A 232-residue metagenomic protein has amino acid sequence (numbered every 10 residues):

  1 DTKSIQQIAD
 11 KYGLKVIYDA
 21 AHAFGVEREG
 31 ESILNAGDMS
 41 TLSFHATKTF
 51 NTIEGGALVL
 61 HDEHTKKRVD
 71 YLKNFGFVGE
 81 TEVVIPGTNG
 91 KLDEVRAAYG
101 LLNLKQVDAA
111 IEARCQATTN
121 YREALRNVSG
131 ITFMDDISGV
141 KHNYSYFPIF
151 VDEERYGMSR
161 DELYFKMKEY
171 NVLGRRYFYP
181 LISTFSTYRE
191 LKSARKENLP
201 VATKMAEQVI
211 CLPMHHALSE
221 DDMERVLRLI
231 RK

Functional and structural regions predicted by a protein language model:
D1-I5, Y12-S43, T49, L181: Conserved PLP phosphate-binding loop immediately N-terminal to the Schiff-base lysine helix in PLP-dependent enzymes
D1-Q7, K11, E27, E63-K232: PLP-dependent aminotransferase class I/II
E27, S32, M39, A57-L58 (+2 more regions): Gly/Ser/Thr-rich beta-alpha loop segments that engage phosphate groups in nucleotides
I33-L34, F50, N89, L125: Alpha-helix termination/capping residues and helix-transition junctions
N35-Y71, E94: Active-site PLP attachment segment
